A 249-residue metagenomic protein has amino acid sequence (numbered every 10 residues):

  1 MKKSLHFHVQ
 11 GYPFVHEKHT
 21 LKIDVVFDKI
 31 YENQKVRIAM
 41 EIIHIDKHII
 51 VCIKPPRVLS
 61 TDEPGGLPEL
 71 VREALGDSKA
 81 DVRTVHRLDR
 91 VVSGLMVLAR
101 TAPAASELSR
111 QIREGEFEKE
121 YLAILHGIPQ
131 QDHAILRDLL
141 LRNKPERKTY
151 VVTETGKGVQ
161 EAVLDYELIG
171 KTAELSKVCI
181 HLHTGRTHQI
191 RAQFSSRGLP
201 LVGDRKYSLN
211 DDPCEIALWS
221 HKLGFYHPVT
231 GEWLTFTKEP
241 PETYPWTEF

Functional and structural regions predicted by a protein language model:
K3-L5, Q10-G11: N-terminal amphipathic/hydrophobic targeting modules at extreme N-termini, encompassing cleavable Sec/SRP-type signal
G11-V163, G170-A173, A217, T243-T247: RNA pseudouridine synthases
V25, K29-I49, P55-S60, H183 (+1 more regions): Pseudouridine synthases involved in rRNA/tRNA modification
H126, I180-H183: A structural micro-motif recognizing beta-strand termini and the immediately following turn/loop segments
L168-K171, H227: Short, low-complexity Ser/Thr-rich regulatory SLiMs
A173, V178-H181: Short histidine-centered loop motifs in beta-beta connectors
